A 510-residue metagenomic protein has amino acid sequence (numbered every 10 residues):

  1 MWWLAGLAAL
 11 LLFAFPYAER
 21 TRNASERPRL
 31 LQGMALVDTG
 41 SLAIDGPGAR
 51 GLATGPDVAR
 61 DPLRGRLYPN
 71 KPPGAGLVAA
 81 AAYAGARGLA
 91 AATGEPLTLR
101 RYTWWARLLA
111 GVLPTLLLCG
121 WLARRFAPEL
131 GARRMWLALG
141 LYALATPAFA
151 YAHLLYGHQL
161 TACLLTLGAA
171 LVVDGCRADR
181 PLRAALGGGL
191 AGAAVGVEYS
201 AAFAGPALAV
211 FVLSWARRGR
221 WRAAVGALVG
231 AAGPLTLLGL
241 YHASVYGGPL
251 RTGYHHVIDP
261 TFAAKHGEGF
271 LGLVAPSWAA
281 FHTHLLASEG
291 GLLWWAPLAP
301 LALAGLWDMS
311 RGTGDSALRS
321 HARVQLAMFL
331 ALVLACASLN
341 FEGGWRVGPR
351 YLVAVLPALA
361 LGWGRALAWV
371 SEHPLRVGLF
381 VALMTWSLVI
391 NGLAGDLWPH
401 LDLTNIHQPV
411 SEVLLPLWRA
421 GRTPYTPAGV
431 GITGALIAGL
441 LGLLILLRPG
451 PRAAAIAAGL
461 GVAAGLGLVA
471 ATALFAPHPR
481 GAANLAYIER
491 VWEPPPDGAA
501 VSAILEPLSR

Functional and structural regions predicted by a protein language model:
W2-A5, A91-T98, C119-L144, A162-C163 (+2 more regions): Transmembrane-helix signature of polytopic, membrane-embedded enzymes that assemble or transfer cell-envelope glycans
A9-L10, M135-T146, T166, A170 (+1 more regions): Short helix- or helix-capping micro-motifs that position conserved polar/aromatic residues at function-defining sites
G33, A138-L139, A143, R183-E198 (+2 more regions): Membrane-interface alpha helices of multi-pass inner-membrane proteins
W105-L130, L167, L171: Transmembrane-helix motifs of polytopic, lipid-linked glycan transferases
C119-L122, V210-L213, L293-R319, R323 (+3 more regions): Hydrophobic, aromatic-rich transmembrane alpha-helices and their immediate juxtamembrane boundary segments
H158, G168-A184, S310: Membrane-interface transmembrane helices that cradle and orient dolichyl/undecaprenyl
D174-R177, F203-L235, G239-L240, L303-A317 (+1 more regions): Perimembrane helix-loop-helix junctions
A223-G305, A322-C336, W386-N405: Membrane-lumen/periplasm interface segments of specific transmembrane helices in polyprenyl phosphate-linked
